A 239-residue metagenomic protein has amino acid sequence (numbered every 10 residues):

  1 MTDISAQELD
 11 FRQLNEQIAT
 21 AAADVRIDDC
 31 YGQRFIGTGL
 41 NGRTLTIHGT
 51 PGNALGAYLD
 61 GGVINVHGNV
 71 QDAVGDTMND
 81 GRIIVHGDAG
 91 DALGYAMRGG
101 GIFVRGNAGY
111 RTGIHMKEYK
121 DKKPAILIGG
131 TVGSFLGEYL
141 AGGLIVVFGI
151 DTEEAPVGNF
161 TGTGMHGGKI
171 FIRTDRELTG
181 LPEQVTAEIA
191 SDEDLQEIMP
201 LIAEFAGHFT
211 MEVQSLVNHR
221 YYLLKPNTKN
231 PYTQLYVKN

Functional and structural regions predicted by a protein language model:
M1-N239: Long, distal/terminal scaffolding or interaction modules with repetitive or compositionally biased sequence
